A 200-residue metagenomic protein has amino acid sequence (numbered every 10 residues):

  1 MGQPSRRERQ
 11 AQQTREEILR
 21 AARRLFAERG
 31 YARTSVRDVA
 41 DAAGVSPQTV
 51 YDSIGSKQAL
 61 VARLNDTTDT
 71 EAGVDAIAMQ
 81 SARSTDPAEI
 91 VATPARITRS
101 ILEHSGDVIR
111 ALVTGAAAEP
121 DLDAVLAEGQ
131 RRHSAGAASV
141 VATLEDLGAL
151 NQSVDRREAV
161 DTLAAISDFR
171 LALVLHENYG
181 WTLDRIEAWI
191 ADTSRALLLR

Functional and structural regions predicted by a protein language model:
M1-Q13: N-terminal intrinsically disordered/low-complexity leader segments
E17, A21, L25-A59, R63: Helix-turn-helix
V36, N65-A72: Short, basic, alpha-helical segments at the C-terminal edge of helix-turn-helix-like DNA-binding modules
I54, T114-E119, I166: Short helix-capping/turn signature of helix-turn-helix
R63, A76-H104: Hydrophobic alpha-helical connector segments
R99-V113, D121-L147, R157-D161, A188 (+1 more regions): Amphipathic alpha-helical packing segments from all-alpha helical-bundle domains
E145-T193: Hydrophobic/aromatic-rich alpha-helical bundle segments in the mid-to-C-terminal region
